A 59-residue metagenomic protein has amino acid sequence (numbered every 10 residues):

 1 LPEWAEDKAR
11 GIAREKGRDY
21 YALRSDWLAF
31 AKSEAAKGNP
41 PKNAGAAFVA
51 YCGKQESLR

Functional and structural regions predicted by a protein language model:
L1-R59: Append "and, occasionally, other polyanion-binding protein interfaces
